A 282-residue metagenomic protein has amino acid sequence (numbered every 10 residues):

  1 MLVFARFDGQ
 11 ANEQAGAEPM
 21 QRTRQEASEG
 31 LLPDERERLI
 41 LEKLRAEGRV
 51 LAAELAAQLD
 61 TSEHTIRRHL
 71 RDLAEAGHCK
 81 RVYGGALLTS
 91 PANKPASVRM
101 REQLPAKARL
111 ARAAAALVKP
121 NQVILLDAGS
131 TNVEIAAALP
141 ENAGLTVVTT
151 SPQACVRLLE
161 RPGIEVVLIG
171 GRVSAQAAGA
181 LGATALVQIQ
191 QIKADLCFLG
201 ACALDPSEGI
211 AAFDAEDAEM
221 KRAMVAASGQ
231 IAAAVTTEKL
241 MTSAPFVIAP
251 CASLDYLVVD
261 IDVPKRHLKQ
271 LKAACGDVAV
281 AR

Functional and structural regions predicted by a protein language model:
L2-L55, D60, E75, C155-R282: Conserved phosphate- and dinucleotide-binding cores of soluble alpha/beta proteins, encompassing both enzyme active
F4-G9, Q21-G129, A136-G144, L159-G163: HTH-adjacent hinge/linker in prokaryotic transcriptional regulators
C79, Q153-A154: Short glycine-enriched loops at secondary-structure junctions
V133, P152: Short amphipathic alpha-helical segment that frequently serves as the phosphate-/nucleotide-binding helix
G144-L145, L257: Conserved helix-loop-beta element of the AMP-binding
T146-V147, L196: A residue-level structural signature of the nucleotidyltransferase/glycosyltransferase Rossmann-like core
